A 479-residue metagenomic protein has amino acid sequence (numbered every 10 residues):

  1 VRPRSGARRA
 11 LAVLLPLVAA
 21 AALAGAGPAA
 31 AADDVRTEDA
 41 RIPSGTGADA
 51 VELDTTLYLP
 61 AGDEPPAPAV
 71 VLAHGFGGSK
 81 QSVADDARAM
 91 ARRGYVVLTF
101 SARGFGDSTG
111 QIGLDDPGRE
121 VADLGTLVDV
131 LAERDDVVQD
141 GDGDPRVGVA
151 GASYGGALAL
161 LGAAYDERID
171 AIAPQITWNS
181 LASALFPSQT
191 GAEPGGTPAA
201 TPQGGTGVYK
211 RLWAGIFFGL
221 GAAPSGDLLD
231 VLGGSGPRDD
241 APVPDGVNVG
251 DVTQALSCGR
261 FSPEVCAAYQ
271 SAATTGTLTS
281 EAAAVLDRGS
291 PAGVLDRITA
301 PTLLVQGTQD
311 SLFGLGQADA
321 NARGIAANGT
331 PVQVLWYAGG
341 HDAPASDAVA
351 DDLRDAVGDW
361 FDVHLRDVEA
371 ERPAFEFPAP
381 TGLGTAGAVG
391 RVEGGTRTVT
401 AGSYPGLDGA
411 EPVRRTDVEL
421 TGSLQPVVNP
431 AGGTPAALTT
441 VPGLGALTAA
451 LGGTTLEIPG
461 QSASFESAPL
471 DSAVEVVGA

Functional and structural regions predicted by a protein language model:
A31-D63: N-terminal cap/lid segment of alpha/beta-hydrolase-fold proteins
A61-P66, G113-R119, T126-S153: Gly/Ser-rich "nucleophile elbow"/oxyanion-hole loop immediately N-terminal to the catalytic nucleophile in hydrolases
D63-A67, L72-T109, S311-G314: Short substrate-entry loop that stabilizes the transition state in hydrolases
K80-V83, F105-V128, G143, D342-L353: Catalytic nucleophile-loop/oxyanion-hole region of alpha/beta-hydrolase and closely related hydrolase-like folds
V121, E133, L161-R297, V368-P373 (+2 more regions): Accessory cap/linker subdomain of secreted extracellular hydrolases
I298, L304-Q306, D310: Short beta-strand/loop motif that positions the catalytic acidic residue of the alpha/beta-hydrolase fold
A300, G314-G324: Short alpha-helix in the alpha/beta-hydrolase fold that links the catalytic acid
V349-A479: C-terminal, loop-rich substrate-recognition/catalytic regions characterized by aromatic stacking residues
